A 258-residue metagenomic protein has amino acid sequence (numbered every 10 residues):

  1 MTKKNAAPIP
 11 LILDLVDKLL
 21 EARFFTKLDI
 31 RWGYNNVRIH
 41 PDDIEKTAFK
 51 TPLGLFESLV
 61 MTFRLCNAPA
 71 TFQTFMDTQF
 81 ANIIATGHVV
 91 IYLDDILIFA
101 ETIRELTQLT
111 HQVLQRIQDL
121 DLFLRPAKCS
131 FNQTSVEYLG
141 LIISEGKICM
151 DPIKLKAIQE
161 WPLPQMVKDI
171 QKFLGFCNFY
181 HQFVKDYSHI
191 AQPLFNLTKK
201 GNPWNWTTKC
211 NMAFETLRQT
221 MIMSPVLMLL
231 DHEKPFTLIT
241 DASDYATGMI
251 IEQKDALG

Functional and structural regions predicted by a protein language model:
M1-G258: Retroelement reverse transcriptase polymerase core
